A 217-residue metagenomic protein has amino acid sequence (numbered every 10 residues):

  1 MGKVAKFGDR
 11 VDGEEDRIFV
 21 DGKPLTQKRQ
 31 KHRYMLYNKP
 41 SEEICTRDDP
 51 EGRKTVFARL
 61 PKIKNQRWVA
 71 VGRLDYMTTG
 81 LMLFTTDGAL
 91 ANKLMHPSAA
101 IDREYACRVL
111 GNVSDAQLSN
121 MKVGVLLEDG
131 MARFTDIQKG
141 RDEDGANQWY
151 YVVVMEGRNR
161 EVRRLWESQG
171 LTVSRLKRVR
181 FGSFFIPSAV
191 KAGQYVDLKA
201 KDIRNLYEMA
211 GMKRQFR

Functional and structural regions predicted by a protein language model:
M1-R217: Basic, flexible Lys/Arg- and Gly-enriched helix-loop patches that mediate nucleic-acid binding at interfaces with rRNA
